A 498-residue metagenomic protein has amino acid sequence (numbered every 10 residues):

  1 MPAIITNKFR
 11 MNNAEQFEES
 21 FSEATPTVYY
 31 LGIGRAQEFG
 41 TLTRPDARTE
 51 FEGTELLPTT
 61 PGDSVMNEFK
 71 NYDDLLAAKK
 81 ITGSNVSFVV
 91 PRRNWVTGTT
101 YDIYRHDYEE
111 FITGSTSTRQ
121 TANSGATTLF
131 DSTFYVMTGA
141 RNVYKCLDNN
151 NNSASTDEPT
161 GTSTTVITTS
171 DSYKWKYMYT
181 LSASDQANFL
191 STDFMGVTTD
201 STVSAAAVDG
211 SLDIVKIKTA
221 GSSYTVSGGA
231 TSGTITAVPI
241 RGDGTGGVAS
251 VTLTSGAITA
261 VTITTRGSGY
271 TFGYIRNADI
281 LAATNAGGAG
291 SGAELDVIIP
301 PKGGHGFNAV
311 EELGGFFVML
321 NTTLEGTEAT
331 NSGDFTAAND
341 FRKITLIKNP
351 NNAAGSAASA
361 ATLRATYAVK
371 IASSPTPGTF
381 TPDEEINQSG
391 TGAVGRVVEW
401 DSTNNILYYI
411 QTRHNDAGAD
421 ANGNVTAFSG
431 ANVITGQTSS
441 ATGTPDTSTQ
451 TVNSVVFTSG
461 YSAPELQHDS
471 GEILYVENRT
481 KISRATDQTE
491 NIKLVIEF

Functional and structural regions predicted by a protein language model:
M1-D209, E294-D296, G304, N351-T362 (+9 more regions): Tryptophan-rich substrate-binding surfaces of secreted polymer-degrading and adhesive proteins
T169-F498: Conserved, function-critical positions that sit in or immediately flank catalytic and ligand-binding motifs
